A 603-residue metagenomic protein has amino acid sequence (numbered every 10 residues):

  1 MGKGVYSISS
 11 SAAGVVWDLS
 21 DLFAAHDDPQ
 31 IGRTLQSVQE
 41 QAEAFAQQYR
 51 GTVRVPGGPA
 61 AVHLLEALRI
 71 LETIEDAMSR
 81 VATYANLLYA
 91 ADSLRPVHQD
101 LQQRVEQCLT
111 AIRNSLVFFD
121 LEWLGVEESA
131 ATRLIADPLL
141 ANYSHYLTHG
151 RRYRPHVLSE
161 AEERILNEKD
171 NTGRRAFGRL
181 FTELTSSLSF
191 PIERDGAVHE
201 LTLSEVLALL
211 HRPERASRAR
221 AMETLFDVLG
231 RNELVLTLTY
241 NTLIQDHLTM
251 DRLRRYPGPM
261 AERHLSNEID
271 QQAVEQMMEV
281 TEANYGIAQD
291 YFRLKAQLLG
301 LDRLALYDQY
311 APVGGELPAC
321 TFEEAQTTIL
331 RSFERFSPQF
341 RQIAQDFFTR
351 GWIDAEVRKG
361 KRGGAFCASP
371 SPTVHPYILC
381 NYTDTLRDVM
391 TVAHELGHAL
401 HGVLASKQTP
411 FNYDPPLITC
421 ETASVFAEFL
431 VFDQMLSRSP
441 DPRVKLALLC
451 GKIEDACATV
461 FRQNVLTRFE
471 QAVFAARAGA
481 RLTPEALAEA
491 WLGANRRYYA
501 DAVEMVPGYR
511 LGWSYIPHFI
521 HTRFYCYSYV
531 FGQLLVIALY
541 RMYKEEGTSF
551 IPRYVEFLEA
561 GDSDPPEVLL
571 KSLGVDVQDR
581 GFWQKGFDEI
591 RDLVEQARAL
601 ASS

Functional and structural regions predicted by a protein language model:
M1-G315, L600-S602: A well-structured
S9-A13, S20, H26, L124 (+9 more regions): C-terminal, non-catalytic "cap/extension" segments appended to globular domains
L294, L298-R335, R341, H401 (+2 more regions): Long, K/E/R/D-enriched contiguous segments that form extended
L317-P318, F322, T373-A393: Short pre-active-site segment immediately N-terminal to the catalytic Zn-binding motif
P318-C320, I353-H375: Catalytic zinc-binding patch centered on the HExxH motif and its immediate surroundings that defines zinc-dependent
A355, A423, A427-K452: Conserved active-site neighborhood of enzyme catalytic/cofactor-binding cores
G397-F411, L430: Catalytic Zn2+-binding segment of zinc metalloproteases
F411-A423, D455, P484, T522-Y529: Active-site metal-coordination segments of metallo-dependent hydrolases
